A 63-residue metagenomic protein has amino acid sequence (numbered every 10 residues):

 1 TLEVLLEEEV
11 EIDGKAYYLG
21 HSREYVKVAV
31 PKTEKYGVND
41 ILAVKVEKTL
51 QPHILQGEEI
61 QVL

Functional and structural regions predicted by a protein language model:
T1-L63: Terminal RNA-binding accessory module
